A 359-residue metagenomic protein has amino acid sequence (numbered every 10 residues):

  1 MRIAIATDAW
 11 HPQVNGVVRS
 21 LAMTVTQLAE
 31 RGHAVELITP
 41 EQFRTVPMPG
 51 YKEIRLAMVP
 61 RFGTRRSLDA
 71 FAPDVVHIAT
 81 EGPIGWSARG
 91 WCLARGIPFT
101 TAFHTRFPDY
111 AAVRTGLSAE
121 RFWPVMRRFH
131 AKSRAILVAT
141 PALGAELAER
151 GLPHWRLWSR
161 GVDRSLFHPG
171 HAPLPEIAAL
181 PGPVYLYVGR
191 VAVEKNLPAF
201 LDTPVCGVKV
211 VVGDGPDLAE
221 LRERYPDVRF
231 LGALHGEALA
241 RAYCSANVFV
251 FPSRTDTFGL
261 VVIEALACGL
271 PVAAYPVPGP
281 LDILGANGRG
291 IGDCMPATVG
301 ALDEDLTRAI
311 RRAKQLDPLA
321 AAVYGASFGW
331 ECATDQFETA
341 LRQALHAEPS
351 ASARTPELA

Functional and structural regions predicted by a protein language model:
L68, H130, R241-A246, F337: Short alpha-helical donor nucleotide-sugar binding micro-motif in glycosyltransferases
P98-T100, D109-R128: Nucleotide-sugar donor phosphate/pyrophosphate-binding loop at the beta->alpha transition of glycosyltransferases
P124-A172: Donor nucleotide-sugar binding/catalytic pocket of nucleotide-sugar-dependent glycosyltransferases
E176-V210: Conserved donor-binding/catalytic core segment of Leloir-type glycosyltransferases
A219-A238: Nucleotide-activated donor-binding/catalytic signature segment of Leloir-type glycosyltransferases, i.e., the conserved
R254: Aromatic "clamp/platform" in nucleotide-sugar-dependent glycosyltransferases that forms part of the donor/acceptor
P271-A274, L281, G285: Short hydrophobic beta-strand element within catalytic cores of glycosyltransferases and related nucleotide-activated
R311-P349: A charged, aromatic-enriched C-terminal amphipathic alpha-helix characteristic of glycosyltransferases across folds
